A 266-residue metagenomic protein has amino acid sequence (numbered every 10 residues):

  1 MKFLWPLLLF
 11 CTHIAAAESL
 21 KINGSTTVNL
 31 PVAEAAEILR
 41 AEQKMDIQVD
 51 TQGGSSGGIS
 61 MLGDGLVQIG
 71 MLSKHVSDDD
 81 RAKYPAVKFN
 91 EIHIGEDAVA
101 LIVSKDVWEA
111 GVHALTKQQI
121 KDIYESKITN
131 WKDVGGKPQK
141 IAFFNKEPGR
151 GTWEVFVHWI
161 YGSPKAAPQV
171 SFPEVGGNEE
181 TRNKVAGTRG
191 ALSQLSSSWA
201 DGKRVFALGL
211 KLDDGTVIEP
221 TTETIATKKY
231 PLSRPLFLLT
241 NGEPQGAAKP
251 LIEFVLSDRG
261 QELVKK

Functional and structural regions predicted by a protein language model:
M1-L4: Positively charged n-region of N-terminal signal peptides that target proteins for export
L7-A17: Hydrophobic h-region of N-terminal signal peptides that target proteins for export in Gram-negative bacteria
A16-K266: Exported/periplasmic ABC-transporter solute-binding proteins
